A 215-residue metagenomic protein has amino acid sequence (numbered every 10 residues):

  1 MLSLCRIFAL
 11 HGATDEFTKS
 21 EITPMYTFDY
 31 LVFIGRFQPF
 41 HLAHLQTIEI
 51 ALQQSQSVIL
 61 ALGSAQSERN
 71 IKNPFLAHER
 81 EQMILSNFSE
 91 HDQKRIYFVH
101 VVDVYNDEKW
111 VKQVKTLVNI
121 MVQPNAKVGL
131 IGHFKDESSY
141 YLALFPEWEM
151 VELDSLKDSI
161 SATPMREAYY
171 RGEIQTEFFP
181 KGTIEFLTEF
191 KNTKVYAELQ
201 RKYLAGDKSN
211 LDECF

Functional and structural regions predicted by a protein language model:
S3-L10, D15-F215: Nucleotidyltransferase catalytic core that binds NTPs
